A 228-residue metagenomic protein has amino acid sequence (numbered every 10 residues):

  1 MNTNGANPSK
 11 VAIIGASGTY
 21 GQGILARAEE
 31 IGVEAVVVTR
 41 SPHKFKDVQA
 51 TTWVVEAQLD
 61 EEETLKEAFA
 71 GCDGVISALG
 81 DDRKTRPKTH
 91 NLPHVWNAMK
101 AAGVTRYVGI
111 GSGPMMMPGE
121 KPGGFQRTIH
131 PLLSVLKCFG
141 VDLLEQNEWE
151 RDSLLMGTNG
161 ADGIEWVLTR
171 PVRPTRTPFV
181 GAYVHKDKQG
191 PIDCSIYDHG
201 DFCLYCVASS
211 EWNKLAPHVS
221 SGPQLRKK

Functional and structural regions predicted by a protein language model:
N2, V11, G23, R40-A101: NAD(P)H-binding glycine-rich loop region in Rossmannoid oxidoreductase-like domains and their noncatalytic homologs
A6-V33: N-terminal Rossmann NAD(P)H-binding glycine-rich loop of SDR-like oxidoreductase domains
E34-V36, P42, H94-L143, D152-M156: Conserved Rossmann-fold NAD(P)-dependent oxidoreductase catalytic core, especially the SDR/UDP-sugar
P87-L92, I192-Y205, L215: Substrate-positioning beta->alpha
M117-K121, D162, P178-A182, C206-L215: Glycine/proline-rich active-site loop of Rossmann-fold NAD(P)-dependent oxidoreductases
D152-T177: Conserved beta-loop-beta element that borders a ligand/cofactor-binding pocket
W166, C206-K227: Core catalytic loop region at the nicotinamide-binding pocket of NAD(P)H-dependent oxidoreductases
